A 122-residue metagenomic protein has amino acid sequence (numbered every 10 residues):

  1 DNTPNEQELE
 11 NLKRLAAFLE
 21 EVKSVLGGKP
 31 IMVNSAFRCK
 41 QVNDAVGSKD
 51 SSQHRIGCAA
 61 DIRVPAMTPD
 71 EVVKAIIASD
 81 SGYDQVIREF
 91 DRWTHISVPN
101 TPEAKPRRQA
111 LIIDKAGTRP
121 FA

Functional and structural regions predicted by a protein language model:
D1-G28: Active-site acidic/histidine clusters and adjacent loop/turn architecture that either coordinate catalytic ions
D1-Q7, S48, P106-Q109: Short, polar loop/linker segments at the starts of domains and inter-domain junctions
N11, L15-F18, V42, C58 (+2 more regions): Amphipathic alpha-helical interface surfaces
E20-G47: Extended, low-complexity, intrinsically disordered C-terminal regulatory tails of eukaryotic serine/threonine kinases
I31, A60, T94: A broad, low-specificity signal marking well-ordered, structured residues that form hydrophobic/aromatic
V46-D61: Active-site microenvironments of hydrolase-like enzyme catalytic domains
S51, V64-A122: Catalytic cores and adjacent binding grooves of peptidoglycan-active enzymes
